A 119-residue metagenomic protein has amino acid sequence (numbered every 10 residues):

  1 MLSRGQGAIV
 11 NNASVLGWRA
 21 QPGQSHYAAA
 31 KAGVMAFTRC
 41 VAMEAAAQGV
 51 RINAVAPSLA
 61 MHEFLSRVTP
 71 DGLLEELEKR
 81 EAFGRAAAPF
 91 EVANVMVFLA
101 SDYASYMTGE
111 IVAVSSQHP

Functional and structural regions predicted by a protein language model:
M1-A8: A short helix-coil junction within the Rossmann-fold of NAD(P)-dependent oxidoreductases
V10, I52-V55, G109: Hydrophobic structural elements of the Rossmann-like NAD(P)H-binding subdomain that define the short-chain
S14: Residue(s) in the substrate-gating loop at a strand-loop-helix junction that position the organic substrate next
W18, A56-R67: Short, flexible catalytic-loop segment of classical short-chain dehydrogenase/reductase
A20-Q24, A46, L65: Active-site "substrate specificity/gating" loop of NAD(P)-dependent dehydrogenases, especially the short-chain
A30, T38: Active-site helix of classical SDR
M43-A47, S105: Alpha-helical segment proximal to the catalytic Tyr-Lys
A54, E76-Y103, M107, V114-S116: C-terminal helical subdomain
